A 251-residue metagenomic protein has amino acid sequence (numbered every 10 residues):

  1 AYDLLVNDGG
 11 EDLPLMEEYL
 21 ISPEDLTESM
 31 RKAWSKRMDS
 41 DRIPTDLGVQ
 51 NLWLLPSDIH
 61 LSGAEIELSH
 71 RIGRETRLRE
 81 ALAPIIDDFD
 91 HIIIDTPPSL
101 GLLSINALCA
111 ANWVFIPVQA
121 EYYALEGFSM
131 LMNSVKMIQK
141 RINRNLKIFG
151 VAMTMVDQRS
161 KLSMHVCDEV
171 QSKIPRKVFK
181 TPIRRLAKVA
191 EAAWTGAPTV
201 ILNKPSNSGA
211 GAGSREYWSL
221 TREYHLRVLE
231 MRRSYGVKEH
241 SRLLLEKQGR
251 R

Functional and structural regions predicted by a protein language model:
A1-R251: P-loop NTP-binding core
